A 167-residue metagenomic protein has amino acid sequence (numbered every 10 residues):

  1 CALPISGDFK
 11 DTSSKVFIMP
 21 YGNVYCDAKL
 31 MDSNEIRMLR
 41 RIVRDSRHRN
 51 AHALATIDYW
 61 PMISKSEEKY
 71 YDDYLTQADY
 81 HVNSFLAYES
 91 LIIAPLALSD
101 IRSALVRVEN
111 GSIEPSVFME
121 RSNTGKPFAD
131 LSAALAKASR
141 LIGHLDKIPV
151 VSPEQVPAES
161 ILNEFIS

Functional and structural regions predicted by a protein language model:
C1-L3: Short, small-residue-biased leader/transition segments that mark boundaries at the very start of proteins
I5-S167: Conserved NTP phosphate-binding and transfer environment spanning the P-loop NTPase/kinase superfamily
